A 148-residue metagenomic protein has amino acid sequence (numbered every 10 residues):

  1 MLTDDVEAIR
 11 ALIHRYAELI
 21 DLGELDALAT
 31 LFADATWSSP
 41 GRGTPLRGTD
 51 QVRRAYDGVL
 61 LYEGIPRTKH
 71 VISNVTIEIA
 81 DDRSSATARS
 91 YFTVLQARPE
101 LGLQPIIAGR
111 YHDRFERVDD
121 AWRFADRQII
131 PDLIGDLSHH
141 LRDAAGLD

Functional and structural regions predicted by a protein language model:
M1-L31: Short, low-complexity N-terminal intrinsically disordered segments enriched in polar/charged residues
T3, G43-L46, G102: Charge-dense, low-complexity intrinsically disordered segments
A11, I72, R110: Short, conserved clusters of charged catalytic residues that mark active-site and nucleotide-handling motifs
L25-T93: A solvent-exposed, acidic/Ser-Thr-rich amphipathic alpha-helical stretch
K69, I106-I107: Short, glycine/acidic-rich beta->alpha junctions
S85-T87, A108-H139: Short beta-strand edge/turn micro-motifs at domain boundaries
V94-Q104: Short, cysteine-centered beta-strand-loop-beta hairpins and adjacent loop/turn segments enriched in charged/polar
L137-D148: Extended, polar beta-sheet/loop recognition surfaces of beta-rich domains that mediate binding to diverse ligands
